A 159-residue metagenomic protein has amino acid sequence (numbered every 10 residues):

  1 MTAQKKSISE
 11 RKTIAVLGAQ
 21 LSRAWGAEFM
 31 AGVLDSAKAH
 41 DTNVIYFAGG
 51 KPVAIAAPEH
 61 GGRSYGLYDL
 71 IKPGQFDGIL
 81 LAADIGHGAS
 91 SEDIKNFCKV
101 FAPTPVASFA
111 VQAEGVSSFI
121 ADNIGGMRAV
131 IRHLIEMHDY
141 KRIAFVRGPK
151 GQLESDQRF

Functional and structural regions predicted by a protein language model:
M1-F159: Bacterial carbohydrate/catabolite-sensing allosteric modules
